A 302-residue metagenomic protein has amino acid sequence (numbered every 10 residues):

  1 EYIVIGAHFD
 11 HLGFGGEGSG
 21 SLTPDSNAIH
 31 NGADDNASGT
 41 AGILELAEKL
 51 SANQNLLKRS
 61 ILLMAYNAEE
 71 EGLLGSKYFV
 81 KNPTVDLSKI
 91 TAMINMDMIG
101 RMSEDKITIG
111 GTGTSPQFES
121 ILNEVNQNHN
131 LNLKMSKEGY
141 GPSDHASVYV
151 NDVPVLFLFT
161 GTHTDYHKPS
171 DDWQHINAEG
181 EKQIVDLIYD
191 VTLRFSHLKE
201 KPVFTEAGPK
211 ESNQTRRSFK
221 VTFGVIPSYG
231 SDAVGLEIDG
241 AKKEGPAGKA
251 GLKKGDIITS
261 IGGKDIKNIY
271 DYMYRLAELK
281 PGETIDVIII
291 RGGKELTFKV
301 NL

Functional and structural regions predicted by a protein language model:
E1-I3, F14-G20, L73-K77, D105-K106 (+1 more regions): Short, solvent-exposed loop/turn and secondary-structure capping segments
E1-M64: Catalytic-core environment of secreted peptidases
H30-A41, N55, E70-L74, T112-P116 (+7 more regions): Soluble non-cytosolic domains of exported or imported proteins
A41, E48, A52, T164-S212: His/Asp/Glu-rich mid-to-C-terminal helical/loop segments that flank catalytic regions of hydrolases
E45-N55, K81-V85, N123-L131, Y189-E200 (+2 more regions): Sec-exported extracytoplasmic/periplasmic mature domains
L56-Y66, M93-M96, L198-T215: Acidic/histidine-enriched alpha-helical segments
Y66-H163, N177-E181: Metal-dependent peptidase/peptidase-like ectodomains
L198-L302: C-terminal recognition in membrane/secretory proteostasis and scaffolding
